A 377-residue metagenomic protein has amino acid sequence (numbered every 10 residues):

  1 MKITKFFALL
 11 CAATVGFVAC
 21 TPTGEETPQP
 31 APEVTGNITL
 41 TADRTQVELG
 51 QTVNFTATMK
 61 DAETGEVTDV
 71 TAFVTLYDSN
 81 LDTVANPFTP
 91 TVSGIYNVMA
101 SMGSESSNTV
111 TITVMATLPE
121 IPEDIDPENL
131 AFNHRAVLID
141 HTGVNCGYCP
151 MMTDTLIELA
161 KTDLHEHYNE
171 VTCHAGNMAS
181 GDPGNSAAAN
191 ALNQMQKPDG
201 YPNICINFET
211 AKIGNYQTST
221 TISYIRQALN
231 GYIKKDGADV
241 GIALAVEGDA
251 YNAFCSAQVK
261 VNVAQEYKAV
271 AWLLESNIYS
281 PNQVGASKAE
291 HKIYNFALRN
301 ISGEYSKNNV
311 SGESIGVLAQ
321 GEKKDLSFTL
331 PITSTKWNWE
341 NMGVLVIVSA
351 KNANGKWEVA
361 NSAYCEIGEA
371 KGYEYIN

Functional and structural regions predicted by a protein language model:
K2-L49, E105-N129, G372-N377: Bacterial Sec-dependent N-terminal signal peptides
T45-Q51, A245-A250: Short, solvent-exposed loop/linker segments at the N-terminal edge of repeated beta-sheet extracellular domains
Q51-T64, L76: Beta-strand-rich structural segments
T64-L81, I206: Change to "...patches in solvent-exposed regions of secreted, membrane-anchored, or virion-exposed structural
N86-I95: Solvent-exposed segments in extracellular or luminal domains encompassing
G94-G103: Append "Rare intracellular matches occur via the same short Y/T/C beta-strand/loop motifs
P127-Y168, C173: Local sequence-structure signature of Cys/Sec-based thiol-disulfide redox active-site neighborhoods
T172-N377: Short, conserved sequence motifs used for protein processing/export or organelle targeting and for catalysis
